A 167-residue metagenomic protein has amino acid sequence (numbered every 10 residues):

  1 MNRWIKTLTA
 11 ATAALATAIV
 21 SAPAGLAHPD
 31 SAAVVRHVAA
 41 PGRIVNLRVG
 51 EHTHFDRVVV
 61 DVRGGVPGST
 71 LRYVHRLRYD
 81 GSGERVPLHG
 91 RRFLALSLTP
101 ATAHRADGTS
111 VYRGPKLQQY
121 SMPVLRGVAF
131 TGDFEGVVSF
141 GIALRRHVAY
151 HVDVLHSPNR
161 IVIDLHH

Functional and structural regions predicted by a protein language model:
N2-T7, P23-H167: Short linear recognition/processing motifs and adjacent strand/loop elements at protein termini and domain edges
A10-V20: Bacterial N-terminal signal peptides
